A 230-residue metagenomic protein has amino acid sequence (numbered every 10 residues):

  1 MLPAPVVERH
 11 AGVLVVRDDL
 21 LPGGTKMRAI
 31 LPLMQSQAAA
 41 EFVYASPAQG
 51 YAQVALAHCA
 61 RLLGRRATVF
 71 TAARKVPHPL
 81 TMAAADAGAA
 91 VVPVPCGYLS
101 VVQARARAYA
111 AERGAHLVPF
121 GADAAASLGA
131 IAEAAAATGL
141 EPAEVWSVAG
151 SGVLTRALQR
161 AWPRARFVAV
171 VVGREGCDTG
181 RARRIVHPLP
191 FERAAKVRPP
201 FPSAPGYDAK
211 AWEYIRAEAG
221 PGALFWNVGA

Functional and structural regions predicted by a protein language model:
M1-E41: Positively charged, low-complexity intrinsically disordered leader regions
Q35-A38, A55-R66, Q159-R164, Y214-A219: Alpha-helix C-terminal capping segments
A39-A57, L63-T71, A143-S151: A short, small-residue-rich loop immediately preceding and capping a beta-strand
A52-V54, P77, G152-R156, A209-W212: Short, well-ordered alpha-helical microsegments
A67-R74, V168-R174: Short internal beta-strands
R74-E141, G180-A194, R198-P202: Small/polar-residue-rich loop-to-helix segments that shape phosphate-bearing ligand pockets
A126-P188: Glycine-rich phosphate/pyrophosphate-binding loop at beta-loop-alpha junctions
R184-G222, N227-A230: Active-site-adjacent helical/loop segments in soluble small-molecule enzymes
